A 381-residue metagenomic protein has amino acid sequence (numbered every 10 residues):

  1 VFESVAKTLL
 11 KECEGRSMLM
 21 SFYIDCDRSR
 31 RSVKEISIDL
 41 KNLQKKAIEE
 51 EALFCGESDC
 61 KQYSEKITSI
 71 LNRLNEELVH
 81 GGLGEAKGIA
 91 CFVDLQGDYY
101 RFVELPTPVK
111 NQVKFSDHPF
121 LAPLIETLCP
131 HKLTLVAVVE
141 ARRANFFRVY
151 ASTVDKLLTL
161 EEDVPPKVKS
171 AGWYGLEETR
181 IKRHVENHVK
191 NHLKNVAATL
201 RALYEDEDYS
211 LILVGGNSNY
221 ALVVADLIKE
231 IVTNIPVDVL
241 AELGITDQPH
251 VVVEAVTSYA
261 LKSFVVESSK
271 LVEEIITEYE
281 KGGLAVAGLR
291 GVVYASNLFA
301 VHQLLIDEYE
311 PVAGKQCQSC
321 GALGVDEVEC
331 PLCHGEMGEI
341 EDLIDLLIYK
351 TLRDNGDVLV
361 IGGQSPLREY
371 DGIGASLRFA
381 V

Functional and structural regions predicted by a protein language model:
V1-V381: Terminal alpha-helical anchor/extension segments at protein ends
